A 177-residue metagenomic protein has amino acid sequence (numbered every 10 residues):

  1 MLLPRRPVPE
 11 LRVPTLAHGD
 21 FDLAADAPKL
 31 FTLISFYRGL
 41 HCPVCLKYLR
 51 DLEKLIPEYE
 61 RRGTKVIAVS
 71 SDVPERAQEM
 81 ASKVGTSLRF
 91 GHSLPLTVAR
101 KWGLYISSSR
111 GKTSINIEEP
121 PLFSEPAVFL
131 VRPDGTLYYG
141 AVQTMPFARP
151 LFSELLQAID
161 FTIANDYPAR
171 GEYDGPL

Functional and structural regions predicted by a protein language model:
M1-L177: Chalcogenol-based redox active-site neighborhoods
